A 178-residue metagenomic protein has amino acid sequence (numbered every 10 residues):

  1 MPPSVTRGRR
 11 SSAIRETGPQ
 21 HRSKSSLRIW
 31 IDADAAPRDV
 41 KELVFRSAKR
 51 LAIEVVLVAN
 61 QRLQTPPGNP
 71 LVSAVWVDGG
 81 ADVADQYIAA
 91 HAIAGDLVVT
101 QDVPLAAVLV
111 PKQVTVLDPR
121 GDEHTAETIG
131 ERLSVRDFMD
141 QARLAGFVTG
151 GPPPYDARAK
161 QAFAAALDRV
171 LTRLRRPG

Functional and structural regions predicted by a protein language model:
M1-S23: N-terminal amphipathic/basic-hydrophobic helices that include classical n-h-c signal peptides and signal-anchor
H21-G178: Nuclease catalytic cores that cleave nucleic-acid phosphodiester bonds, predominantly acidic two-metal-ion
